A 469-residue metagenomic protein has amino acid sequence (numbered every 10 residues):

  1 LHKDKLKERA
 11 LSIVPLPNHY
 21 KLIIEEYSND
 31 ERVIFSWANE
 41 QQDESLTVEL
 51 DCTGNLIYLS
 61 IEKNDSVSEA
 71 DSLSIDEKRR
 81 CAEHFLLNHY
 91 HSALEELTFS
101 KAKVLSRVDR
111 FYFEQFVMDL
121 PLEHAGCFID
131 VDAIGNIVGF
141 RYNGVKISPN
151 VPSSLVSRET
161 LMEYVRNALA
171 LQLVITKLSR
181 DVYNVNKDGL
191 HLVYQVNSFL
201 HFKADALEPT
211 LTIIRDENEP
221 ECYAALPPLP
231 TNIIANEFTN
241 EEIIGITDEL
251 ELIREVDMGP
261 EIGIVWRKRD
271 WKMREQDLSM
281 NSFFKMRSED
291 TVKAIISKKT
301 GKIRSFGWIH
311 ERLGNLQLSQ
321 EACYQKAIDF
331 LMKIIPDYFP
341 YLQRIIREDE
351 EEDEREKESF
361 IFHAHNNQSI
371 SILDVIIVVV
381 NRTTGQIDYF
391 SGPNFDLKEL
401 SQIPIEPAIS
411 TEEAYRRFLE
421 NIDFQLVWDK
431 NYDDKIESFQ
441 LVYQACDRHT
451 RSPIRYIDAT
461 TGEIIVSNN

Functional and structural regions predicted by a protein language model:
L1-N469: Long, terminal "pre-/pro-" and other extracytoplasmic accessory regions that lie outside the mature folded/catalytic
